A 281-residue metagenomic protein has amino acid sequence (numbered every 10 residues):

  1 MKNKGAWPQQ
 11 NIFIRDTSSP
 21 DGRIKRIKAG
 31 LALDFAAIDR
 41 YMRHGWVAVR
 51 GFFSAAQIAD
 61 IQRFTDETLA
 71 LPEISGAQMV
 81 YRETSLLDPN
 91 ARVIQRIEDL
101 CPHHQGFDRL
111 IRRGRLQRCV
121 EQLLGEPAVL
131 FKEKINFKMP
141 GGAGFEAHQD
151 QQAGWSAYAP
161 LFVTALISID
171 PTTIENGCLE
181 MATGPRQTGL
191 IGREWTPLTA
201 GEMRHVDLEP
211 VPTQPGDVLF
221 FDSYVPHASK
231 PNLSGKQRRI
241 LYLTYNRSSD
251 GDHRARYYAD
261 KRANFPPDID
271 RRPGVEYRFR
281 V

Functional and structural regions predicted by a protein language model:
K2-H44, R50-A147, A153-S156, G274-V275: Non-heme Fe(II)-dependent double-stranded beta-helix
K2-I27, L71, A77, R82 (+5 more regions): Non-heme Fe(II)/2-oxoglutarate
S54-A55, N136-K138, G142, Q152 (+4 more regions): Short, solvent-exposed loop/turn segments at secondary-structure junctions
L123, H148, S156-I174, P212-T213 (+2 more regions): Short, conserved beta-strand element in jelly-roll/cupin
E133, V163, G177, R239: Change "...and in nucleic-acid phosphodiester-cleaving endonucleases..." to "...and in nucleic-acid processing enzymes
F145-A153, I167, P197-L198, M203-R204: Active-site glycine-rich loop that binds ribose-phosphate moieties when present
E146-D150, G154-Y158, V211-P212, K230-S234 (+1 more regions): Short histidine-centered beta-strand/loop micro-motifs that create catalytic or ligand/metal-coordination sites
T172-A228, D250, A263-D270: Double-stranded beta-helix
